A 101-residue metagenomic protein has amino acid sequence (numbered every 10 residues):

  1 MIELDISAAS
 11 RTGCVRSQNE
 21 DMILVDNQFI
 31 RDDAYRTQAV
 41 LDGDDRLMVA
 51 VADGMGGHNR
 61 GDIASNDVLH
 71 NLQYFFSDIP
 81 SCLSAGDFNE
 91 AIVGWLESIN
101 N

Functional and structural regions predicted by a protein language model:
M1-N101: PP2C/PPM-type serine/threonine phosphatase catalytic domain
